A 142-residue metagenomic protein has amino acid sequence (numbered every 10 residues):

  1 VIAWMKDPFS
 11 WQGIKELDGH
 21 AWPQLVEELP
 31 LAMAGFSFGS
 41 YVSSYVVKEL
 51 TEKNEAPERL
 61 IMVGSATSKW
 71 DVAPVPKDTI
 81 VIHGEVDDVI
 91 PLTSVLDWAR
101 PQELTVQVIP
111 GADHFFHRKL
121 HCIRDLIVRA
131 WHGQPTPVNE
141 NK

Functional and structural regions predicted by a protein language model:
V1-P30: Serine-hydrolase catalytic machinery in alpha/beta-hydrolase-like enzymes
M33-G35, V63: Short beta-strand immediately N-terminal to the catalytic nucleophile in serine-hydrolase-like folds
G35-S43: Gly/Ala-rich beta-loop-alpha elbow adjacent to hydrolase catalytic centers
K53-T67: A conserved short beta-strand
V75, I80-H83, D87: Short beta-strand/loop motif that positions the catalytic acidic residue of the alpha/beta-hydrolase fold
E85-I90, H114-F115: Acidic catalytic loop of the alpha/beta-hydrolase fold
P91-A99: Short alpha-helix in the alpha/beta-hydrolase fold that links the catalytic acid
H117-H132: Post-His helix in hydrolase/transferase enzymes
